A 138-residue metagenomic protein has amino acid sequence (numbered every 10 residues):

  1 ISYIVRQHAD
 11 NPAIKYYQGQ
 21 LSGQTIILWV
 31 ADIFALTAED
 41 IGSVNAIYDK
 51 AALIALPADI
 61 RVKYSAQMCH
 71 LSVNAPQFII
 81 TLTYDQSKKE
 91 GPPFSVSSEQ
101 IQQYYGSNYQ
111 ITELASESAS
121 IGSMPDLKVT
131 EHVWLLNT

Functional and structural regions predicted by a protein language model:
I1-I26, V30-D40, D59, S65-T138: Class I (Rossmann-like) S-adenosyl-L-methionine-dependent methyltransferase catalytic domain, capturing the SAM-binding
V44-N45: Conserved acidic residues
Y48: A conserved beta-strand element that flanks and buttresses the S-adenosyl-L-methionine
A51, A55: Short catalytic micro-motifs in class I SAM-dependent methyltransferases
